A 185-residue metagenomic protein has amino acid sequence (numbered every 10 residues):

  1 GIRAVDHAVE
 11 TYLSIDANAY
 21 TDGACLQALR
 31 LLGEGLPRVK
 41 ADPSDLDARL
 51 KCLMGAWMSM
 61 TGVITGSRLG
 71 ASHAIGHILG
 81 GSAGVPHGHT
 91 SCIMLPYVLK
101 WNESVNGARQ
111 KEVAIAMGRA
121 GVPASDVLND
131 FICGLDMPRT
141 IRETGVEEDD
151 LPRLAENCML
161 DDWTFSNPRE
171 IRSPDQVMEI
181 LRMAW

Functional and structural regions predicted by a protein language model:
G1-I2: ATP-dependent small-molecule kinase catalytic core of the GHMP/sugar-kinase superfamily and closely related
V5: Conserved phosphate-interacting/catalytic interface
A8: Conserved core segment of the aminotransferase class I/II
T11-V127: Active-site segments that bind and position negatively charged phosphate/pyrophosphate groups
V113, R119-W185: C-terminal charged capping/lid subdomain of soluble metabolic enzymes
